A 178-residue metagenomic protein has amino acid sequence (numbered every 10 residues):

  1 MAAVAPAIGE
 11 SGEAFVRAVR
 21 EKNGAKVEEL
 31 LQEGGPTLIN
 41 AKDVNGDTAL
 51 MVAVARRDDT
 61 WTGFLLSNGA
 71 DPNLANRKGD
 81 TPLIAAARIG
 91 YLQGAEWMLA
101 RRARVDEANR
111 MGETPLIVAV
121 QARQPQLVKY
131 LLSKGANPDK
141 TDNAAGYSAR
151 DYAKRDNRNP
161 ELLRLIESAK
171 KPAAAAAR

Functional and structural regions predicted by a protein language model:
A3-R17, K134, A145, D151-R178: Ankyrin-repeat-protein effector appendages
A7-T48, V52: N-terminal segments that cap or nucleate solenoid repeat domains
S11, G46, G79, G112 (+1 more regions): Start-of-repeat signature of ankyrin repeats
R17-K22, V52-D58, A85-Y91, V118-Q124 (+1 more regions): Ankyrin repeat A-helix N-terminal signature
N23-L31, D58-L66, Y91-L99, Q124-L132 (+1 more regions): Ankyrin repeat structural motif
T37-I39, P72, V105, P138-D139: Ankyrin-repeat inter-repeat connecting loop/turn
K42, A75, A108, T141-D142: Ankyrin-repeat boundary/linker signal
V54-G63, S67-N68, L74-R102, D106: Alpha-helical adaptor scaffolds
